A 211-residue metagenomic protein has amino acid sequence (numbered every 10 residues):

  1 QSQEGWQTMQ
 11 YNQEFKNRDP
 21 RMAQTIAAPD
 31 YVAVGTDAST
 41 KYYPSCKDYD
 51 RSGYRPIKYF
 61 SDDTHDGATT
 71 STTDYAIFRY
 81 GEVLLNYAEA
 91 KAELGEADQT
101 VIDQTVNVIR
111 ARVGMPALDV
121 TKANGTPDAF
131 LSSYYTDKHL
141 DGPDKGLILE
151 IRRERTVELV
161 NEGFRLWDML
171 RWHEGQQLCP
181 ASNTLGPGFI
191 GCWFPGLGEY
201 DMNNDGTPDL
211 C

Functional and structural regions predicted by a protein language model:
E4, M9-C211: Acidic/polar-rich alpha-helix caps and helix-coil junctions
